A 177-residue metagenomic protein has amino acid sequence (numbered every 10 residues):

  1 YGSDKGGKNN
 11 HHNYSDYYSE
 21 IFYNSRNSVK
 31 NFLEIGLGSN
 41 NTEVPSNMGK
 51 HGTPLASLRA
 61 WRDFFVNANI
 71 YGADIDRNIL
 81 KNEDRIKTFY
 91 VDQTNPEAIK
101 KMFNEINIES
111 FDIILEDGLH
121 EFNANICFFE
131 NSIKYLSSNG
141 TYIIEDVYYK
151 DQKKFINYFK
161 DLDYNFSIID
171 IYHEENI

Functional and structural regions predicted by a protein language model:
Y1-L115, L119-I144, Y148-I177: A short alpha-helical cap/connector motif
